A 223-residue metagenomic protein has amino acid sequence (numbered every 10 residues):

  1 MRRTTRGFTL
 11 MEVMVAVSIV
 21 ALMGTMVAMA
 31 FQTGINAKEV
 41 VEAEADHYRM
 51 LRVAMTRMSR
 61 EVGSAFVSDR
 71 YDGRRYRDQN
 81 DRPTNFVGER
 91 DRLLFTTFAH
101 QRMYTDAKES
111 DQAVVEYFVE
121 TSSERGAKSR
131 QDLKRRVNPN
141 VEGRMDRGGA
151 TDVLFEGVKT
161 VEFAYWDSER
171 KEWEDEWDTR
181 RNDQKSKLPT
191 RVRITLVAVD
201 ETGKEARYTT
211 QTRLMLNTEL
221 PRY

Functional and structural regions predicted by a protein language model:
R2-F31: N-terminal single-pass transmembrane signal-anchor helix
F8, V115, V192: Residue-level detector of short, conserved catalytic/binding motifs and their immediate flanks
A16, T97-A99, E162: Short, flexible loop/turn elements at secondary-structure junctions
M26-D146: Extracytoplasmic beta-strand-rich oligomerization domains located immediately C-terminal to a leader/signal peptide
Y48, R52, D152-F155, K185: Short, solvent-exposed loop/helix junctions and linker helices that flank or host conserved functional motifs
Q112, A150-G157: Short coil-to-beta-strand transition motifs
R144-G148, E172-E174: Surface-exposed loop/edge segments in extracytoplasmic proteins
F155-Y223: Short linear sequence signals and composition-biased patches located at protein termini or domain-edge surfaces
